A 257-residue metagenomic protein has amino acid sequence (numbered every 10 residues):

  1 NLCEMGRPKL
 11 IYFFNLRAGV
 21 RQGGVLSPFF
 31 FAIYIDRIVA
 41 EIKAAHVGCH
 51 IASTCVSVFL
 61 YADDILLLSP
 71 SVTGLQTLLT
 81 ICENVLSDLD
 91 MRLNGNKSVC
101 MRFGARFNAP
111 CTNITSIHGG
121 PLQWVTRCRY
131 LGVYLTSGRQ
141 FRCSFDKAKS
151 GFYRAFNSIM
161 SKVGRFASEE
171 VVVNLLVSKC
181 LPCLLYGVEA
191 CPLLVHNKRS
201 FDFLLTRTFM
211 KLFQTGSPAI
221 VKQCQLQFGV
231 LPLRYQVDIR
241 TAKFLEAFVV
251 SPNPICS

Functional and structural regions predicted by a protein language model:
N1-I33: Conserved pre-catalytic core of RNA-dependent polymerases
N1-P8, D88-G95, M210-I220: Short helix-interrupting loop/turn segments at helix-coil junctions
A18-V20, V58-L89, F103-R106, S137-Q140: Catalytic palm subdomain of template-directed nucleic-acid polymerases, centered on the conserved carboxylate motif
G23, S27, I35-I38, D63-I65 (+8 more regions): Mobile genetic element proteins and their domesticated derivatives, centered on retroelements and DNA transposons
F30-A62, L66-L68, L75: Active-site palm subdomain of RNA-directed nucleic acid polymerases
R92-R127: Short, conserved micro-motifs composed of acidic
G119-P192: Basic, alpha-helical interaction scaffolds
N197-S257: A terminal-accessory region detector
